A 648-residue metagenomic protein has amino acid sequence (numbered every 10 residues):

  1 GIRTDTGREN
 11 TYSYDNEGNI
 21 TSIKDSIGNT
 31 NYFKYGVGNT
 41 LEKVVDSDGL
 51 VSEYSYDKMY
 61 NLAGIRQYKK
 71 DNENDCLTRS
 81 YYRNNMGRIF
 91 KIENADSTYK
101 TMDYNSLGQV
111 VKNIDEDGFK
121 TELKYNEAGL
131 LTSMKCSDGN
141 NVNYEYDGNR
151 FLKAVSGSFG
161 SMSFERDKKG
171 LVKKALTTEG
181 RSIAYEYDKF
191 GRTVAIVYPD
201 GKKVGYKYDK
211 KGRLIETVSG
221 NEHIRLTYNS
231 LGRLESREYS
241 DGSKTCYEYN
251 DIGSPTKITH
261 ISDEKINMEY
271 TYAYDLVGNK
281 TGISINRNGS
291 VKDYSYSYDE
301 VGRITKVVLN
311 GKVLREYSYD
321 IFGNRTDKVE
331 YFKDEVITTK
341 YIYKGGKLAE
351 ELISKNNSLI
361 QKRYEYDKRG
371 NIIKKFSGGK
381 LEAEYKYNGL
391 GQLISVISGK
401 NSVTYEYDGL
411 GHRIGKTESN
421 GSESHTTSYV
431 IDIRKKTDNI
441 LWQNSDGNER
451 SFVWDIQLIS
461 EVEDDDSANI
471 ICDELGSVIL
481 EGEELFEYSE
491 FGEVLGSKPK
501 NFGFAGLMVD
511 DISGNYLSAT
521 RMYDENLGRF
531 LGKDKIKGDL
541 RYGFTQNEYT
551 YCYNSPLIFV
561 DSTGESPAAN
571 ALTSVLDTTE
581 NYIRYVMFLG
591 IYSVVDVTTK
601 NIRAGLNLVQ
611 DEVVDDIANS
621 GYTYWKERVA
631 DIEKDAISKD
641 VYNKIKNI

Functional and structural regions predicted by a protein language model:
G1-N469, G482-L485, L495-G503: Acidic/glycine-rich beta-solenoid
R303, G391-Q392, G476-S477, L527-G528: Short, glycine-anchored, charge-dense loop/turn motifs used at functional sites
K344, S422, D464-T520, N526 (+3 more regions): A motif-centric feature for acidic-aromatic and gly/ser/thr-rich catalytic loops and repeats
R413-K416, E481, E493-S497, R521-L531 (+2 more regions): Short, low-complexity export/processing leader segments characterized by acidic and small residues
R450, D455, A519, T545-E548: Activation loop
D539-F544: Short linker/helix segments within small regulatory modules
I558, T563-I648: Low-complexity, glycine/serine/proline-rich disordered segments that function as export/translocation leaders
